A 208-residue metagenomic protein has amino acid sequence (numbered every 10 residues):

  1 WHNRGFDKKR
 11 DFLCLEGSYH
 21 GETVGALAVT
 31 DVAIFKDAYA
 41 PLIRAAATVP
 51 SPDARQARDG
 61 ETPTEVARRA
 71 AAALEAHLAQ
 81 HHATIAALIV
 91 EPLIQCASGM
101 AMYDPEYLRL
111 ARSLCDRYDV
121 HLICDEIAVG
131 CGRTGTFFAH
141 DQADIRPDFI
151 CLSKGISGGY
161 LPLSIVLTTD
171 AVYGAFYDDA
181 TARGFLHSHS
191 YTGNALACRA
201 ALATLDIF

Functional and structural regions predicted by a protein language model:
W1-F208: Conserved N-terminal phosphate-binding loop of PLP-dependent enzymes in the Aspartate aminotransferase
